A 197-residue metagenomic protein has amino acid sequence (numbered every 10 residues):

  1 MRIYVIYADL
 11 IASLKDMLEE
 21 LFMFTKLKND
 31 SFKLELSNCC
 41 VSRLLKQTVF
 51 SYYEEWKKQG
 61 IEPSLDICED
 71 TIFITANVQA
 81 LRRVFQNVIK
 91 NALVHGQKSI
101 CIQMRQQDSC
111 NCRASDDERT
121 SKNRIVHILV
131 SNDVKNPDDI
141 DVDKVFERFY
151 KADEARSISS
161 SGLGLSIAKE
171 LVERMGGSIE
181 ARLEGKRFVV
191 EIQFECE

Functional and structural regions predicted by a protein language model:
Y7-L14: Short alpha-helical segment of the dimerization/phosphotransfer core of two-component systems
N29-L34, F73-A76: Conserved micro-motifs of the catalytic ATP-binding
E35-N38, K57, E62-I72, Q107: Conserved catalytic submotifs in the C-terminal HATPase_c
E35-Y53: A conserved beta-strand-to-alpha-helix junction within the catalytic ATP-binding
S99-N123: Short beta-strand/loop element within the Bergerat-fold HATPase_c
I125, P137-Y150: Short conserved segment of the HATPase_c
